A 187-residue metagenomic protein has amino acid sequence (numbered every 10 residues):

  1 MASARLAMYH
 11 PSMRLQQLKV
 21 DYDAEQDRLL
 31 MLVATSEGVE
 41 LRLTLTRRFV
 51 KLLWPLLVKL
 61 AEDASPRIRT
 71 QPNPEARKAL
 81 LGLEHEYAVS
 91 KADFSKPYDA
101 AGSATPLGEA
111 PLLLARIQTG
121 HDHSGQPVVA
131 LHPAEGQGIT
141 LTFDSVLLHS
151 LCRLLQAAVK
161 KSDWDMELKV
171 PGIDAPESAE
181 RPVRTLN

Functional and structural regions predicted by a protein language model:
R5-A64: The feature marks the first
Y9-L29, E84-L131, P182-T185: Intrinsic, low-complexity N-terminal interaction/targeting segments
E37-L41, G125, E135-I139: Short acidic/polar mixed-charge low-complexity motifs
R42-F94: Short, well-structured hydrophobic secondary-structure segments
V50, W54, V128-E180, L186-N187: Mixed-charge, glycine-accented linear interaction segment located at domain edges/termini
P66-E75, K96, S162-I173: Short glycine-rich, low-complexity/disordered patches
P72-H85, L113-T119, V170, D174 (+2 more regions): DNA polymerase processivity clamps
